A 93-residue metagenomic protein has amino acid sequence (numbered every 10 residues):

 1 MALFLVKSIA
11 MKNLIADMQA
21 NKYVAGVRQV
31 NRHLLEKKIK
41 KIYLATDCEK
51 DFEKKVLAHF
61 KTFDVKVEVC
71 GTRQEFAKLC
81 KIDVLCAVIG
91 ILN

Functional and structural regions predicted by a protein language model:
M1-L3, T72: Intrinsically disordered, compositionally biased charged tails
L3-K38, E49-D51: Ribosome large-subunit tunnel/peptidyl-transferase-proximal elements
Q19-A25, D64-G71: Short, exposed beta-strand "edge-strand" segments with a Pro/Gly-rich flavor and a Y/T-containing core
R32-E36, A58, C80-K81: Short secondary-structure boundary/capping segments within folded domains
T46: Short secondary-structure boundary segments
D51-E68, E75: Short acidic, glycine/proline-enriched helix-loop-strand junctions
V65-N93: C-terminal structural segments of small proteins and small subunits
